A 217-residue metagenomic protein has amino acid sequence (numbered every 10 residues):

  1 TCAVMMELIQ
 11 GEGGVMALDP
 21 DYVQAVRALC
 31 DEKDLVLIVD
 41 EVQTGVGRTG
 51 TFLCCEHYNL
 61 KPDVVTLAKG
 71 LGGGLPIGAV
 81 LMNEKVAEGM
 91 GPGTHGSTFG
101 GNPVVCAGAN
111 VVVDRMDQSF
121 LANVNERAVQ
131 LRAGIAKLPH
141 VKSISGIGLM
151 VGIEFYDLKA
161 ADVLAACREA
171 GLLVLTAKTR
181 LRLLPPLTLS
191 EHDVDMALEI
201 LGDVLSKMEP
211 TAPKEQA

Functional and structural regions predicted by a protein language model:
T1-A217: Conserved N-terminal phosphate-binding loop of PLP-dependent enzymes in the Aspartate aminotransferase
